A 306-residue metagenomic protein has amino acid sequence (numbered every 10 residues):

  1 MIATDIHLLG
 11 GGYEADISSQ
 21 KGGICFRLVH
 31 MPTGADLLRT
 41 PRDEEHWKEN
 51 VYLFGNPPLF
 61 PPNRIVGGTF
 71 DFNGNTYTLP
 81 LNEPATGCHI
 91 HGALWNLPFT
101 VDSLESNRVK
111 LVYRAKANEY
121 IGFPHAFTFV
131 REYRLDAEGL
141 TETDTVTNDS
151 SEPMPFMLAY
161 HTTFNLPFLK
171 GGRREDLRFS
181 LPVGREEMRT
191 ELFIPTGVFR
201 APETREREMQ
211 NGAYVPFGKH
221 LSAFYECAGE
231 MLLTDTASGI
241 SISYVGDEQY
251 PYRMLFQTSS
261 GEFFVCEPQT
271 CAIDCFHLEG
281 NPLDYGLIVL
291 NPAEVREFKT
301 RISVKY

Functional and structural regions predicted by a protein language model:
M1, L9, N75, P80-A137: Extended, loop-rich substrate-binding clefts of extracytoplasmic carbohydrate-active enzymes
M1-L37, Q269, P282, S303-Y306: Generic N-terminal segment detector
L8, A15, S19, H30 (+2 more regions): Acidic, contiguous internal or C-terminal segments within carbohydrate-active enzymes that form a structured patch used
D16-T76, F264: Acidic-aromatic substrate-binding/catalytic surfaces of carbohydrate-active enzymes
I17, F70-T78, D144, V289-K305: Short Pro-Gly-centered flexible turn/kink motifs
M31, G67, D71-N75, D102-V109 (+5 more regions): A short, structured loop/turn motif at beta-sheet edges
Y77-L79, P153-M154, T163-D247: Active-site/ligand-binding surface loops and adjacent short beta/alpha elements that line catalytic pockets across
C88-D102, R207-Y285: Acidic/His-leaning functional-site neighborhoods
